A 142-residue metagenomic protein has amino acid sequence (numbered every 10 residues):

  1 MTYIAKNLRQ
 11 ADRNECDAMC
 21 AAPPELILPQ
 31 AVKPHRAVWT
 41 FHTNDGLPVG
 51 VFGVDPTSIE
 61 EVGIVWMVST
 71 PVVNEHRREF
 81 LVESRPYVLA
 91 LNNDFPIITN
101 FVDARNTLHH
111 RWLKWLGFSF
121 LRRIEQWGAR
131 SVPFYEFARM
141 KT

Functional and structural regions predicted by a protein language model:
M1-A22: Short amphipathic alpha-helix that is part of the acyltransferase structural core
C16-A37, L89-A90: Active-site rim helix/loop that mediates acceptor-substrate recognition in acyltransferases
L28-T40, L47-G50, P96: A short helix-loop-beta-strand connector motif used in the catalytic cores of GNAT acetyltransferases and, in some
T40, G46-P56, V62-I64: Conserved beta-strand in the GNAT
E61-N74, E79, Y135: Conserved acetyl-CoA binding element of GNAT-fold acetyltransferases
V65, Q126-T142: C-terminal "cap" of GNAT-fold acetyltransferases
H76-A90, R111, W115: Conserved acetyl-CoA-binding loop-helix of GNAT-fold acetyltransferases
I98-K114, S119, Q126-G128: Conserved beta-strand-loop-alpha-helix junction that forms the acyl-donor binding cleft
